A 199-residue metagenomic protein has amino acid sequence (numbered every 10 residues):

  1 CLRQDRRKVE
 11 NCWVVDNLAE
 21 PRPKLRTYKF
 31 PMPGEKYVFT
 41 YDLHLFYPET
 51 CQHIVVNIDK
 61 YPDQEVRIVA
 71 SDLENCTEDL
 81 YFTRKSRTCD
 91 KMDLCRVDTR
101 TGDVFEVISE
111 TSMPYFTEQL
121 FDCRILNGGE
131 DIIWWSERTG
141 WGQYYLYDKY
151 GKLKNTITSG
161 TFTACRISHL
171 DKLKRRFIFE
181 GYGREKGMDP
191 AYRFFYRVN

Functional and structural regions predicted by a protein language model:
C1-V55: Predominantly five- to eight-bladed beta-propeller fold
L2, V9, I157, L170-N199: N-terminal targeting or regulatory segments adjacent to alpha/beta-hydrolase or S9 domains
R7, G128-G129, K154-I157: Short, charge-rich amphipathic segments
R7, W13, L18-A19, E74 (+4 more regions): Intrinsic disorder/low-complexity detector
T27-L43, D59-K85, D90-R96, E106-W135 (+2 more regions): Conserved beta-propeller blade repeats
Y41-P48, C95-G102, L146-Y150, R193-N199: Beta-propeller blade signature
C51-V55, D103-F105, K152-T156: Predominantly a core beta-strand signature of beta-propeller blades across repeat-based propeller domains
W141-Q143, L153-K154: Glycine-enriched catalytic-core subsegment of oxygenase/oxidase enzymes
